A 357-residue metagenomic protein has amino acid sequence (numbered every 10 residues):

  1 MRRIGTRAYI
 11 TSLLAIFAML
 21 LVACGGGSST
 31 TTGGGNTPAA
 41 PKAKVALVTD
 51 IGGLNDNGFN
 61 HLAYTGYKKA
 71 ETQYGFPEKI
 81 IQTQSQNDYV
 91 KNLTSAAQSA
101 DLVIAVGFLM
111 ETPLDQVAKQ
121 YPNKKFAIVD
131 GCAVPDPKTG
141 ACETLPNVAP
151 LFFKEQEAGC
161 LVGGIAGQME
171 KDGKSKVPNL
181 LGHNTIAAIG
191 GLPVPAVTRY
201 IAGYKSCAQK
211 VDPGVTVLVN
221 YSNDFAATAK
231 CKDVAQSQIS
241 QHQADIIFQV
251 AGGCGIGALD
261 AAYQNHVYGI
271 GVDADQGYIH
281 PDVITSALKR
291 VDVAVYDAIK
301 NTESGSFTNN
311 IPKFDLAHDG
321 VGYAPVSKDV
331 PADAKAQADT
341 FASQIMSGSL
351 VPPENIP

Functional and structural regions predicted by a protein language model:
M1-L14: Bacterial N-terminal signal peptides that target proteins for export
A15-I16, N223: Secretory-pathway extracellular proteins and peptide precursors enriched for disulfide-bonded cysteines
A18-A23: C-terminal motif of bacterial Sec signal peptides marking the signal peptidase cleavage site
G25-S28: Bacterial signal peptide processing site
T31-P357: A residue-level marker of the well-folded mature domains of exported/periplasmic proteins
